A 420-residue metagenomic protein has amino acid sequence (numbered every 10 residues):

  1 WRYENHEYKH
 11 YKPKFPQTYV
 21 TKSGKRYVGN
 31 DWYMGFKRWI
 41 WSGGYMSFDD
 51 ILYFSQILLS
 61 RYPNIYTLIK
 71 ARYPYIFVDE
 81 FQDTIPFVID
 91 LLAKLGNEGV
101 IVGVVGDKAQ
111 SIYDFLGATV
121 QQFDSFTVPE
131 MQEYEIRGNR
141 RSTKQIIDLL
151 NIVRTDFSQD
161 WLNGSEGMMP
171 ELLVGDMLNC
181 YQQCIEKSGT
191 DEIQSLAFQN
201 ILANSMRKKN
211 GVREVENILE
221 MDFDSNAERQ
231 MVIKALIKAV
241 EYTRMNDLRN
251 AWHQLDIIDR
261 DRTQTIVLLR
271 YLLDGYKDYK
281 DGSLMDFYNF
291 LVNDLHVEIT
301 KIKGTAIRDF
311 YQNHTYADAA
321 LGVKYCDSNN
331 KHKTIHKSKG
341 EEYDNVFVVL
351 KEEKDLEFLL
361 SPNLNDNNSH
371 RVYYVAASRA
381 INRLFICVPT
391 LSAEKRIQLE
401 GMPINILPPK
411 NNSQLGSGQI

Functional and structural regions predicted by a protein language model:
W1-I420: The feature marks helicase ATPase cores and/or their adjacent C-terminal helical subdomains in SF1/SF2/AAA+ helicases
